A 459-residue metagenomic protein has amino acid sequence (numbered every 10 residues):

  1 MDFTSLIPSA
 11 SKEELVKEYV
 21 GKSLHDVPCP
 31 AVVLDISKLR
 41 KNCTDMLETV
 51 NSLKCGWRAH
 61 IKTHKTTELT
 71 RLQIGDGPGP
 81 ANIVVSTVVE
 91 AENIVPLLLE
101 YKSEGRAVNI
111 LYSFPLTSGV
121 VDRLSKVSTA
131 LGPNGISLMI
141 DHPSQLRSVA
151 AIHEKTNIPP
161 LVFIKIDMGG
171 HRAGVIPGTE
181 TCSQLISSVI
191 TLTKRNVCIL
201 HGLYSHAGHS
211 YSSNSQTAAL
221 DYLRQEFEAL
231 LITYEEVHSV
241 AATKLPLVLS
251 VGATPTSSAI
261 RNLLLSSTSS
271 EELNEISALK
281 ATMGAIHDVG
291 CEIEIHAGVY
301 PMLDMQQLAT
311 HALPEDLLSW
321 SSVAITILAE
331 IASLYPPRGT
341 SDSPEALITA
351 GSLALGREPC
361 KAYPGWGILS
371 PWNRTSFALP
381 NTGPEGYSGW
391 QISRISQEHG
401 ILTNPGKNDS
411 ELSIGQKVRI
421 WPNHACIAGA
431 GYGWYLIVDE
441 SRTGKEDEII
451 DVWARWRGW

Functional and structural regions predicted by a protein language model:
M1-E18: Eukaryotic N-terminal targeting leaders
E14-L34: Generic N-terminal amphipathic, Lys/Arg-enriched alpha-helix
L39, K62, I94, I164 (+5 more regions): Conserved, mostly hydrophobic/aromatic
M46-V50: N-terminal signal-anchor module of multipass membrane proteins
R58-Q216: Active-site-proximal beta-alpha core segment in soluble small-molecule metabolic enzymes
L161, M168-E315, S319: Active-site loop/helix belt of alpha/beta enzymes
A259, S321-L328: Short coil-to-beta-strand transition motifs
P336-W459: C-terminal accessory subdomain/extension
